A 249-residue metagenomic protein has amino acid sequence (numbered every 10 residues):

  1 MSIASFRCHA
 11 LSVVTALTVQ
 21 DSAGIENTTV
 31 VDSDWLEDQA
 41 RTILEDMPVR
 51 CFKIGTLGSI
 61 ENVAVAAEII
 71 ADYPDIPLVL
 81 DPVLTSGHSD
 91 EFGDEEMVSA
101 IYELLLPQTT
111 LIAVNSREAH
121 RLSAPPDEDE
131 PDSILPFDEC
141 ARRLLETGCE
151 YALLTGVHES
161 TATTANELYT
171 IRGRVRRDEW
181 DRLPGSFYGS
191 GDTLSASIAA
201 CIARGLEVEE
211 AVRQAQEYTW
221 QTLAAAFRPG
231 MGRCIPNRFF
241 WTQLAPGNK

Functional and structural regions predicted by a protein language model:
M1-G87, W241-G247: Conserved N-terminal subdomain of the carbohydrate kinase-like
H9, D75, R174-R176, C201-A215: Phosphate-handling active-site elements
G24-V30, D90-E95, P125-P131, L183: Short glycine-enriched, charge-decorated loop/helix-capping segments at active-site entrances that position
I54-G55, D90, T155, F187: Glycine- and other small-residue-rich loops at beta-strand/loop junctions that grip anionic moieties
G93-V175: Conserved phosphate/ATP/ADP-binding segment of small-molecule kinases
R121, G185-V208: Short, small-residue alpha-helix embedded
V175-Y188: Short pre-catalytic strand/loop immediately N-terminal to key active-site residues, enriched for Gly-Thr
E209-K249: Charged C-terminal helix
